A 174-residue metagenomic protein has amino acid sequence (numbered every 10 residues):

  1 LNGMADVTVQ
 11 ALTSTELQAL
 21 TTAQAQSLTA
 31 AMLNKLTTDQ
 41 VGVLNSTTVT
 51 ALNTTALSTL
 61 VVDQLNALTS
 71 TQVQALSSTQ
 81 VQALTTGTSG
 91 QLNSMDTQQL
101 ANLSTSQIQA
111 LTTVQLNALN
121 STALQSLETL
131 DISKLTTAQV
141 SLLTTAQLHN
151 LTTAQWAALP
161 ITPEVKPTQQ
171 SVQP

Functional and structural regions predicted by a protein language model:
L1-P174: General marker for long, soluble alpha-helical cores
